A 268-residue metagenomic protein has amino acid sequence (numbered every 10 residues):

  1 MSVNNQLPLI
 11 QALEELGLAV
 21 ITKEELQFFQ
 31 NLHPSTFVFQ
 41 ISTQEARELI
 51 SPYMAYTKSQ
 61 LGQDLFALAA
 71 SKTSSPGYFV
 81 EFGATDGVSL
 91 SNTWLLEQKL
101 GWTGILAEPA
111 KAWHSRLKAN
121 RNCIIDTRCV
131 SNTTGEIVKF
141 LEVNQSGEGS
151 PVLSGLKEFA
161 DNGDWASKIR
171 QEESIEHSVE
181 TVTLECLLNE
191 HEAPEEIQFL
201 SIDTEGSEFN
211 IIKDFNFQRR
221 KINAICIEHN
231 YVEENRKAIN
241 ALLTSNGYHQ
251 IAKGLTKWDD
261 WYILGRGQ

Functional and structural regions predicted by a protein language model:
M1-Q268: Phosphate/nucleotide-binding beta-alpha loop and adjacent structural elements of enzyme active sites
